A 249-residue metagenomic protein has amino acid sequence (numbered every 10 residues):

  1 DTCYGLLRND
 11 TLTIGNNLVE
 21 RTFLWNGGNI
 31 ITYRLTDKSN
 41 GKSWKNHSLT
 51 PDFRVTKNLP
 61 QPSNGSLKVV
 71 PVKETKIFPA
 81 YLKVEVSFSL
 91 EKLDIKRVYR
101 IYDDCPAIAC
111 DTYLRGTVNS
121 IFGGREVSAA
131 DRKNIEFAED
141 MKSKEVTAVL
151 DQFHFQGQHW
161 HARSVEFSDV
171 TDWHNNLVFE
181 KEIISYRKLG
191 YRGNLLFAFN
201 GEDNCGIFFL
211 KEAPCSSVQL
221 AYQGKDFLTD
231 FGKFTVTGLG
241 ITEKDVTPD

Functional and structural regions predicted by a protein language model:
D1-D249: N-terminal accessory beta-strand-rich subdomains and adjacent acidic, glycine-rich linkers that precede catalytic cores
